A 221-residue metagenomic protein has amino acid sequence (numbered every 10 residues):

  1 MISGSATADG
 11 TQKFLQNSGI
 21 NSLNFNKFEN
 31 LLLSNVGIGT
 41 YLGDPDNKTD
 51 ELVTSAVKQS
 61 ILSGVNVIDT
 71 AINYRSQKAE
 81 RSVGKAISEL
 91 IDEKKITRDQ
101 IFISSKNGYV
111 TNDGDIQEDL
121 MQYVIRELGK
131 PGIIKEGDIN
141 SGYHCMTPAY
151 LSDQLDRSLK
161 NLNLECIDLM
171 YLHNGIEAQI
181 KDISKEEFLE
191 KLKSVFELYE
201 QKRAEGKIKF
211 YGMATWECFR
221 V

Functional and structural regions predicted by a protein language model:
M1-Y123, L198, A204: N-terminal binding-site loop/beta-alpha segment at the start of enzyme catalytic domains that lines or forms
E127-V221: Glycine/proline-rich, positively charged, aromatic-decorated active-site loop/lid region on the catalytic face
